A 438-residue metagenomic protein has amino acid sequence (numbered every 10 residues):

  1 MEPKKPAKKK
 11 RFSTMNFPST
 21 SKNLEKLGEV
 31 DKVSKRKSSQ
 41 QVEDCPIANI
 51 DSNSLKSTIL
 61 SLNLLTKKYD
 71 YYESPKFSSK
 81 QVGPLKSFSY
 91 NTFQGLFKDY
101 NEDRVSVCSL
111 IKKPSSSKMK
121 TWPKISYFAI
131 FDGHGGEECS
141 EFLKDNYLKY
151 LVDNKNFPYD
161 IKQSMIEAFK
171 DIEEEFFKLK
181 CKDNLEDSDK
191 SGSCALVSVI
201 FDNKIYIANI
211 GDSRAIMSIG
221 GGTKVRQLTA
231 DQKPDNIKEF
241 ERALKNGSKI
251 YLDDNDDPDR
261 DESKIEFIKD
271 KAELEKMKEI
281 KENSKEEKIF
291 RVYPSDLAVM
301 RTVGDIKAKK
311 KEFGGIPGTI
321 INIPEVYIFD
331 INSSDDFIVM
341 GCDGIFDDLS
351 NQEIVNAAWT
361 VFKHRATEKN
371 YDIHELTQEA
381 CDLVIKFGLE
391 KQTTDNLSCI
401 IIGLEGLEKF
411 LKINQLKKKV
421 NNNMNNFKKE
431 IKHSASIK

Functional and structural regions predicted by a protein language model:
M1-K438: PP2C/PPM-type serine/threonine phosphatase catalytic domain
